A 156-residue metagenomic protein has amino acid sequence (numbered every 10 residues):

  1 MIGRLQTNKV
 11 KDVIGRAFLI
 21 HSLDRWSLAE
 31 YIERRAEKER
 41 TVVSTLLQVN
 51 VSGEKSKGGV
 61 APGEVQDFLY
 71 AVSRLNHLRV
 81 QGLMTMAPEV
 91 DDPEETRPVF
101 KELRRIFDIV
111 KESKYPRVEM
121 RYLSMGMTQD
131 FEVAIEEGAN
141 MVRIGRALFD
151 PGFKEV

Functional and structural regions predicted by a protein language model:
M1-Q129, I135-E137, F149: Conserved alpha/beta-domain cores
I135-V156: C-terminal helical cap(s) of enzyme catalytic domains, especially alpha/beta-barrels
